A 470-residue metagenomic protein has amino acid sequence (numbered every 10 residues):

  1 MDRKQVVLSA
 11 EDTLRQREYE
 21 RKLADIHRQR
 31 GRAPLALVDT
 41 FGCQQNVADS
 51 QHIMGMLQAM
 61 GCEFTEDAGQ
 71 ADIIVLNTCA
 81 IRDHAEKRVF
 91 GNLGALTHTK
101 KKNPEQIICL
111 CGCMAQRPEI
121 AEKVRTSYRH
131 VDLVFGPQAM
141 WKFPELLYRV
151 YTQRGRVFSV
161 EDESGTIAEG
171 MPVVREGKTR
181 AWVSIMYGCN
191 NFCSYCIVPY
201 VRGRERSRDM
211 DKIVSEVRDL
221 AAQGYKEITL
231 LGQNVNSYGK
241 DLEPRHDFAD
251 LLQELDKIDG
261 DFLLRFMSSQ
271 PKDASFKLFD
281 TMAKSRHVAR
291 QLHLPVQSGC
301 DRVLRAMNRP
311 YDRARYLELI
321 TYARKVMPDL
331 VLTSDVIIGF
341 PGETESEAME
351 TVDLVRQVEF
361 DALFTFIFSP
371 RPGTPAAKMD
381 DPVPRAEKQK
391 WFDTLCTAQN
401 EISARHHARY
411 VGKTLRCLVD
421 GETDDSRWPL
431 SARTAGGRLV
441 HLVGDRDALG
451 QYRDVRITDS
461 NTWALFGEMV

Functional and structural regions predicted by a protein language model:
M1-Y238, K277, L292, A314-K325 (+4 more regions): Proteins enriched for Cys/Gly/acidic motifs involved in redox and nucleic-acid/cofactor modification
D2, V6, K378-V470: Terminal RNA-binding accessory module
D39-F41, C111, V198, L231-Q233 (+7 more regions): Generic beta-strand/beta-sheet core signal
C43, G239-G260, M307, P370-E401: Radical SAM enzyme [4Fe-4S]-AdoMet core and its adjacent flexible, acidic and glycine-rich loops/tails across
L57, V124-R125, L255, M282 (+2 more regions): Hydrophobic C-terminal alpha-helix "anchor/cap" residues
I108-L110, R117-E119, A222-E345, E350 (+1 more regions): Conserved SAM/AdoMet-binding glycine-rich loop
E176-T179, C189-N191, V288, S298 (+5 more regions): Short flexible coil/turn linkers enriched for glycine and charged/polar residues that connect secondary-structure
C193, I213, L230, F266 (+7 more regions): Conserved, mostly hydrophobic/aromatic
